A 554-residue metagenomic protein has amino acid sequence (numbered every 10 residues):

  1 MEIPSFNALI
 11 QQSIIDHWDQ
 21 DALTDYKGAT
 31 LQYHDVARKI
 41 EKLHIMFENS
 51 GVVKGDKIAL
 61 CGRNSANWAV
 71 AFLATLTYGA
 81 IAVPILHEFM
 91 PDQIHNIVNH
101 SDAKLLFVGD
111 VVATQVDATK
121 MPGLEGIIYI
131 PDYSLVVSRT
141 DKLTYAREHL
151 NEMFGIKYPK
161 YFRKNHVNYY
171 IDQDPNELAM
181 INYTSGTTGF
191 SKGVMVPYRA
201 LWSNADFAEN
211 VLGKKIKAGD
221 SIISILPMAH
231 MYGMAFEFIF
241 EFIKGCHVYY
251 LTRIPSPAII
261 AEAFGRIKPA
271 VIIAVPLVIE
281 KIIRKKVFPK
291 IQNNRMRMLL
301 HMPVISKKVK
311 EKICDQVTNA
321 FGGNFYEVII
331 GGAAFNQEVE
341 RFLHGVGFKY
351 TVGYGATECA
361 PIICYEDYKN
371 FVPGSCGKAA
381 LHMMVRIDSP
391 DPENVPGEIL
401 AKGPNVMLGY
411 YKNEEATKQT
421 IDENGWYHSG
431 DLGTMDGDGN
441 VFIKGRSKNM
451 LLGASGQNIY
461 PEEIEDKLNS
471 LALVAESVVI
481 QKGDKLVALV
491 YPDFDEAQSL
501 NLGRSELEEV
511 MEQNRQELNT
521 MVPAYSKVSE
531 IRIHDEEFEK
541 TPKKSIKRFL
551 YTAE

Functional and structural regions predicted by a protein language model:
E2, A29-T30, I45-F89, I225: Conserved AMP-binding/adenylate-forming
W18-D19, R147-Y183, F190, K215-S221: Conserved pre-ATP/AMP-binding loop-to-beta segment of ANL
Q32-H34, Y170, A179-A205: Conserved AMP-binding A3 loop
S50, T77-K157, D484: Structural core segment of the AMP-binding/adenylate-forming
W202-S221, M231-D315, N324, K349: Conserved AMP-binding/adenylation subdomain of ANL enzymes
Y249-L251, V328, F335-G397, N405-L408 (+1 more regions): Conserved ATP-binding loop and adjacent catalytic segment of the adenylate-forming AMP-binding
E393-G453, S470: Conserved ATP-binding/catalytic segment of the ANL
L451, E476, Q481-D484, R515-E554: Conserved C-terminal "lid"/linker of ANL adenylate-forming enzymes
